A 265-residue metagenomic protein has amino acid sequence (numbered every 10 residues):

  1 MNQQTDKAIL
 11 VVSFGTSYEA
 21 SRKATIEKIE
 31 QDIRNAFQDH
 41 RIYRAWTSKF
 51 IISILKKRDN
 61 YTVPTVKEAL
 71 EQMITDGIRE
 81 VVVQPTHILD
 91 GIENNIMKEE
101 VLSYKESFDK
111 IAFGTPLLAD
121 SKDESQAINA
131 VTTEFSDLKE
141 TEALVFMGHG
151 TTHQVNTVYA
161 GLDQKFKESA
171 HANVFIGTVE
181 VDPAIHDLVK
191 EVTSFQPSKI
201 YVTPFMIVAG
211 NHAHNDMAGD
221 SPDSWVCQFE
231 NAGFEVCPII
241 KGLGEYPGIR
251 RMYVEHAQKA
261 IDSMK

Functional and structural regions predicted by a protein language model:
M1-K265: Active-site-proximal alpha-helix that buttresses catalytic centers in soluble enzyme cores
